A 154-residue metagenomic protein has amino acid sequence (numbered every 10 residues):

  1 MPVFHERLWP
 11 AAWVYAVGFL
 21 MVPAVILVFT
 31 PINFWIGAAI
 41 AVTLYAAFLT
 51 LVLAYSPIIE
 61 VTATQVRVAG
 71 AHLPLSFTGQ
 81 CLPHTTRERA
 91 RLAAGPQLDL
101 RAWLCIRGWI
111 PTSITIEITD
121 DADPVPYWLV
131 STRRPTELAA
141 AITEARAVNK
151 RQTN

Functional and structural regions predicted by a protein language model:
M1, M21, N33, E60 (+1 more regions): Hydrophobic, well-ordered secondary-structure segments that either form specific early membrane-associated helices used
M1-P31, Q152-N154: N-terminal membrane-targeting/pre-transmembrane regions
V17-M21, I40-A47: Lipid-exposed faces of alpha-helical membrane segments in multi-pass integral membrane proteins
I32-A41: Short, aromatic-rich membrane-interface segments at the entry and exit of alpha-helical transmembrane domains
V42-L82: Conserved beta-hairpin
E60-A69, T115-I118, V130, L138-A141: Primarily hydrophobic membrane-targeting regions of prokaryotic envelope proteins
G70-L129: Non-transmembrane, membrane-adjacent beta-strand/coil modules in membrane-associated proteins and peripheral
W128-N154: Cytosol-/stroma-facing membrane-proximal "stalk/adaptor" domains immediately downstream of transmembrane anchors
